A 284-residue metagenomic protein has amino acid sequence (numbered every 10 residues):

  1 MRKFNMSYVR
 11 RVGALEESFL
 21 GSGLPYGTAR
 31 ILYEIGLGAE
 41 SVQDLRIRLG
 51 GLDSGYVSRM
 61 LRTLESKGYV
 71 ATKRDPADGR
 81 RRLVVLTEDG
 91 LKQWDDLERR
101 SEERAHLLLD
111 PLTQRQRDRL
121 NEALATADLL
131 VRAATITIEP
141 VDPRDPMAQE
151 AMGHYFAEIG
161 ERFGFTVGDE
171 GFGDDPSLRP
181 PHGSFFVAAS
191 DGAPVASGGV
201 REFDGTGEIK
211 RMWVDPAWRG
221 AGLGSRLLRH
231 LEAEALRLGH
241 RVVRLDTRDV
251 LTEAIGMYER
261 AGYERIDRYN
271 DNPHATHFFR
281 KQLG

Functional and structural regions predicted by a protein language model:
M1-G27, M147-G153, E161-R162: N-terminal leader segment of winged-helix/HTH proteins
L15-V57, L61, K67-Y69, P176-A188 (+1 more regions): N-terminal helix-turn-helix DNA-binding core of bacterial DNA-binding proteins
L37, A133, P140-K210, D215 (+4 more regions): Acetyl-CoA-dependent GNAT
A39-R82, G192-A193, G198-G199, K210 (+1 more regions): Canonical helix-turn-helix DNA-binding module
Q43-D44, Y69, L228, E234-R248: Conserved GNAT acetyl-CoA-binding A-motif
D95-E139, P143, F279-G284: Terminal interaction helix/tail motif
P140-R144, R241-R244, R248-A261, D267-G284: C-terminal "cap" of GNAT-fold acetyltransferases
V214, G220-A233, G256-R260: Conserved acetyl-CoA-binding loop-helix of GNAT-fold acetyltransferases
